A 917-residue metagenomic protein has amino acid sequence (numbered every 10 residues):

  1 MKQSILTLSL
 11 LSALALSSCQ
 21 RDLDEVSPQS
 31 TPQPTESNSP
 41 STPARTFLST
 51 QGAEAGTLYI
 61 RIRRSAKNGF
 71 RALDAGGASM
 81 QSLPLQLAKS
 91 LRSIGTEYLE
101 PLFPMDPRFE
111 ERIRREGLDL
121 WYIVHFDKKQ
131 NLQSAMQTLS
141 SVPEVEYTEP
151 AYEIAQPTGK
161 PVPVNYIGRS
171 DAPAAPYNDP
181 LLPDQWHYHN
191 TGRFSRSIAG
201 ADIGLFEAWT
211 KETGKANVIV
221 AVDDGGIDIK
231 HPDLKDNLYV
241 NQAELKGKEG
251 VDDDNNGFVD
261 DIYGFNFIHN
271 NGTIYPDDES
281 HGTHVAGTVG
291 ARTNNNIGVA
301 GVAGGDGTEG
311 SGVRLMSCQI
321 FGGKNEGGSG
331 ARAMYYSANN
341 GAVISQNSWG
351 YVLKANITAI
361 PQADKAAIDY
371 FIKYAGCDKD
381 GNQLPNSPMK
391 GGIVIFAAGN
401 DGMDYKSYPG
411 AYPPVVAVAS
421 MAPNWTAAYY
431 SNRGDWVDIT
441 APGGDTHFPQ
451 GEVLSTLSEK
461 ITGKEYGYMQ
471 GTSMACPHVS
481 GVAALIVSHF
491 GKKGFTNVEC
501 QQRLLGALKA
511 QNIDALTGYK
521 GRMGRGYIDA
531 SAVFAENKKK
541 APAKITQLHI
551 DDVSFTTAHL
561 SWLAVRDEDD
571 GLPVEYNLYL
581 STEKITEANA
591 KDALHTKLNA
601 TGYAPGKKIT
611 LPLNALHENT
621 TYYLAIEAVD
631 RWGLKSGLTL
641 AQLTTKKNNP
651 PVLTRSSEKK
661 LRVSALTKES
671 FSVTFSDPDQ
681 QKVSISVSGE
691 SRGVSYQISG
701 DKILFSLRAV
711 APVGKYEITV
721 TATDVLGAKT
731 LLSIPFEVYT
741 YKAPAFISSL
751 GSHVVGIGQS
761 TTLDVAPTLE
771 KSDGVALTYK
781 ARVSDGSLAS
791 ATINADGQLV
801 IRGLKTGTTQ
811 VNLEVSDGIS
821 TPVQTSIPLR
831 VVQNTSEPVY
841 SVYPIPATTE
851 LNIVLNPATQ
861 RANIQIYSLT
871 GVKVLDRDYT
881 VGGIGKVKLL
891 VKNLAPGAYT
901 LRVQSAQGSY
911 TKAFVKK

Functional and structural regions predicted by a protein language model:
I5, T835-Y843, A847-K917: C-terminal outer-membrane/trafficking sorting elements
P28-I167: Inhibitory N-terminal propeptides of secreted protease zymogens
R108-I123, Q137-I219, I227-D233: Protease zymogen maturation seam
P143-E146, I198-N271, H284, T288 (+3 more regions): Acidic-leg catalytic submotif of subtilisin-like serine proteases
D224, S407-S488: Extracellular S/T/G-rich loop segment that most often corresponds to the catalytic His/Ser-adjacent loop
G225, G247, N255, D260-A366 (+3 more regions): Subtilisin-like peptidase catalytic core
L238, A342-N347, I357, K390-G392 (+3 more regions): C-terminal subdomain of the subtilisin-like protease fold in secreted/lumenal serine endopeptidases
P573-H617: Recognizes extended acidic, P/S/T-rich segments that occur within or adjacent to Ig-like beta-sandwich modules
